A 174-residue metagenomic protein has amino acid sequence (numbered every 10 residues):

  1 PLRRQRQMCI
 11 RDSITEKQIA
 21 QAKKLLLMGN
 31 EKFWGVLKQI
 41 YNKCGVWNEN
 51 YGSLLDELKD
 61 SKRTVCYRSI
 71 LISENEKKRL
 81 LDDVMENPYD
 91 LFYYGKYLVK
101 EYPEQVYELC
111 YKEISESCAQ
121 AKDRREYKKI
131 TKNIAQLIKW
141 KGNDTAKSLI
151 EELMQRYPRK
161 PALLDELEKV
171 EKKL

Functional and structural regions predicted by a protein language model:
P1-D12: Single conserved hydrophobic/aromatic residue that forms the stacking wall/gate of nucleotide- or nucleobase-binding
R4, F33-K38, L91-Y93: Short amphipathic alpha-helices enriched at the N-terminus of pentatricopeptide repeats
T15-A22, W34-L37, N50-Y51, T64-R68 (+5 more regions): Solenoid-repeat scaffolds in large eukaryotic assemblies
A22-E31, V46, Y51-R63, S73-D90 (+4 more regions): Solenoid-like repeat scaffolds
L37-Y41, G95-L98, I134-L137: Hydrophobic core/packing positions within alpha-helical solenoid repeats
I114, R125-L174: C-terminal non-catalytic interaction modules
